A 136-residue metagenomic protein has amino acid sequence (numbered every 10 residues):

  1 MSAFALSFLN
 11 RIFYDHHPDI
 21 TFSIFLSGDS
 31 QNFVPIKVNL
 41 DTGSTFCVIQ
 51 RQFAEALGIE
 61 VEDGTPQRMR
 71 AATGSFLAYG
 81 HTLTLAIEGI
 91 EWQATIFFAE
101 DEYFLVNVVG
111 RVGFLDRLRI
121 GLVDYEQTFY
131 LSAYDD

Functional and structural regions predicted by a protein language model:
M1-D136: Pepsin/retropepsin-fold aspartyl endopeptidases
